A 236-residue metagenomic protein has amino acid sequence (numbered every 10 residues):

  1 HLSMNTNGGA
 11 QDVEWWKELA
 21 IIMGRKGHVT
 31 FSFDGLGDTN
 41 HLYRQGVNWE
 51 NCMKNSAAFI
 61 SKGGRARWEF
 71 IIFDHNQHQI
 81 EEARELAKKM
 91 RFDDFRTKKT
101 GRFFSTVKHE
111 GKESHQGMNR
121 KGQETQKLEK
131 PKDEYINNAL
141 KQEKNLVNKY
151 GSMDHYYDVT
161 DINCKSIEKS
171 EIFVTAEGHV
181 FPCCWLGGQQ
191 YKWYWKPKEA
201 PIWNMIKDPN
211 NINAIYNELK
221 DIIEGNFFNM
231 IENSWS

Functional and structural regions predicted by a protein language model:
H1-S3, G9-R25: Conserved Radical SAM active-site core
T6-N7, E168: Short His-Asn-centered micro-motif
G8-G9, G35: Active-site metal-binding loops of divalent metal-dependent hydrolases
E18-N217, D221, N229-M230: Radical SAM enzyme [4Fe-4S]-AdoMet core and its adjacent flexible, acidic and glycine-rich loops/tails across
N226-S236: Immediate flanking context of iron-sulfur cluster ligation sites
